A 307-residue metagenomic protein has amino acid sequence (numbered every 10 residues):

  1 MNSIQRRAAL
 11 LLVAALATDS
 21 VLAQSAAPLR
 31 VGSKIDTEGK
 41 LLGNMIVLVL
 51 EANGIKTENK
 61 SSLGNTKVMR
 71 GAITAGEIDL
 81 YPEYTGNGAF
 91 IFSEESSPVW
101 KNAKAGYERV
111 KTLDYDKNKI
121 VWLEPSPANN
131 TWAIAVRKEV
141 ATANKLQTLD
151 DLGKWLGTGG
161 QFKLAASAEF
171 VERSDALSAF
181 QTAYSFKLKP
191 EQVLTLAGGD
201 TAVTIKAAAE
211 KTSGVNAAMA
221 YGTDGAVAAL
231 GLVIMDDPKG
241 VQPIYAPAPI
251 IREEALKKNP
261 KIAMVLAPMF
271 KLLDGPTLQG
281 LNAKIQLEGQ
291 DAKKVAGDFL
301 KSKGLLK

Functional and structural regions predicted by a protein language model:
R6-L10: N-terminal export leaders
T18-S20: N-terminal signal peptide c-region/cleavage motif recognized by signal peptidases
S25-E38, I55-S61, G160-A165: Short, well-ordered beta-strand elements
T37, N59-G71, A168, K189-K206: Short helix-initiation/N-cap motifs at beta->coil->alpha
T37-K56, S178, T182-Y184: Short, polar/charged alpha-helical segment
S61-I78, T85-F90, S97: Acidic helix-start/capping segments at beta-turn-to-alpha-helix junctions
D79-L80, V215-A217: Short, Asp-centered acidic motifs that coordinate Mg2+ and/or phosphate in catalytic or ligand-binding sites
T85-S178, T182-F186, P190, T195-G199 (+4 more regions): Contiguous mixed-secondary-structure segments that line small-molecule binding/active-site clefts of soluble domains
